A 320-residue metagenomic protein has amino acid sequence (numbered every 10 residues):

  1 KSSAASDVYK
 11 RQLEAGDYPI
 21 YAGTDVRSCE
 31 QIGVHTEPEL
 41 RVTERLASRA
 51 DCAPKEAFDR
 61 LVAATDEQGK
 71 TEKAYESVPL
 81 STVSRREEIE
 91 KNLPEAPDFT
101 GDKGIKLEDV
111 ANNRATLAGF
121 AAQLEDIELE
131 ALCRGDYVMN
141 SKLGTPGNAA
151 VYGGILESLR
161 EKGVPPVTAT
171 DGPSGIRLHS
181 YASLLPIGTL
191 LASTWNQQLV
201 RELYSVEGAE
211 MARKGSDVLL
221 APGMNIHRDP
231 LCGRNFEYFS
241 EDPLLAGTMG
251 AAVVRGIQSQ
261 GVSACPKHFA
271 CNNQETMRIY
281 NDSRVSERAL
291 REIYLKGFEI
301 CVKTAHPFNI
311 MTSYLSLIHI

Functional and structural regions predicted by a protein language model:
K1-D7, Q12-S28, T43-H319: Glycoside hydrolase catalytic-domain context in secreted enzymes
C29-G33: Extracellular and select intracellular beta-sandwich modules with Ser/Thr-enriched, small-residue motifs on
V34-T43: Short beta-strand edge segments in extracellular beta-sheet folds
